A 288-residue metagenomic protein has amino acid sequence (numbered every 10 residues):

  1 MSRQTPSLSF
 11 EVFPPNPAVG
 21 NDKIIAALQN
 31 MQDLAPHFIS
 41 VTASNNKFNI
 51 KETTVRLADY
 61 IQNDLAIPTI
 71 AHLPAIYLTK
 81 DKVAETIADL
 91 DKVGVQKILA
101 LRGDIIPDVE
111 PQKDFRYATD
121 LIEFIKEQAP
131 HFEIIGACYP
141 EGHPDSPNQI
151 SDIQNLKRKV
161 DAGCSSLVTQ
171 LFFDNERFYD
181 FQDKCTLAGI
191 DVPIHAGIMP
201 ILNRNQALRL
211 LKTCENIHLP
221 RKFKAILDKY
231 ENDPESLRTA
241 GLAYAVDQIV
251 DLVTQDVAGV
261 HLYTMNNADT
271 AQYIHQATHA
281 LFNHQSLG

Functional and structural regions predicted by a protein language model:
S2-V41: Conserved N-terminal beta1-alpha1 strand-loop-helix module at the mouth
S7-K23, T69-D81, I135-S151, K229-A243: Active-site mouth loops of central-metabolism enzymes
E11, I39, L90, K159 (+3 more regions): Conserved, mostly hydrophobic/aromatic
V19, K113, Y117-Y139, L187-D247 (+1 more regions): Active-site pocket-lining/capping segments in soluble small-molecule metabolic enzymes
N21-N30, K47-L65: Glycine-rich, positively charged N-terminal anion/phosphate-binding segment
K23, A75-D89, Q112-R116: Glycine-rich anion/phosphate-binding loops
A35-L57, D104-K113, S165-F178, T264-N267: Glycine-rich, proline-tolerant flexible connector loops at the mouths of alpha/beta enzymes
L78-D89, S151-N155, Y179-D183, N203-L210 (+1 more regions): Catalytic cores of alpha/beta
